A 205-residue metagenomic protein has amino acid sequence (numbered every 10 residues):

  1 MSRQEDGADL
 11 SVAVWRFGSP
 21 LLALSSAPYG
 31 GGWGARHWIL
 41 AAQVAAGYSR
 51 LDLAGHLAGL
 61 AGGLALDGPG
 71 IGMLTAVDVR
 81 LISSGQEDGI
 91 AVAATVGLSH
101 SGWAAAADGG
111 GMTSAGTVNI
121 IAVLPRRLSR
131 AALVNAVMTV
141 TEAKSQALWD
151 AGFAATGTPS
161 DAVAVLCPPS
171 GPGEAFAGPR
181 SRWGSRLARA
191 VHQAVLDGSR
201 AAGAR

Functional and structural regions predicted by a protein language model:
M1-R205: Alpha/propeptide regions of enzymes that mature by internal proteolysis
